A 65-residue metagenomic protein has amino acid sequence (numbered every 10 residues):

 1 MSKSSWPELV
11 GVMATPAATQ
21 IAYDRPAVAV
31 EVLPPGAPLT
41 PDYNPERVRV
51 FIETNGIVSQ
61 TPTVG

Functional and structural regions predicted by a protein language model:
M1-G65: Exposed, flexible binding/inhibitory loops of compact, secreted disulfide-stabilized domains
